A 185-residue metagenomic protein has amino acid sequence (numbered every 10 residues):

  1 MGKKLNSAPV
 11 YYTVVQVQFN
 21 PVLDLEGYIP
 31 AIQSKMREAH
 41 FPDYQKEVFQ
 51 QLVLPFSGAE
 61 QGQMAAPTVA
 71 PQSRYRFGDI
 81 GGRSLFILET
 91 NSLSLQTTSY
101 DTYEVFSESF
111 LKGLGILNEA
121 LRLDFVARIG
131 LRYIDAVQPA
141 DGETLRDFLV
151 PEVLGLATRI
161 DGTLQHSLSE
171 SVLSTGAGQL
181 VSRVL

Functional and structural regions predicted by a protein language model:
M1, A70-G78, R128-L185: Aromatic/basic-lined ligand-recognition segments that form π-stacking hydrophobic pockets flanked by Lys/Arg to engage
M1-L88: N-terminal low-complexity, intrinsically disordered segments
P9-Q16, R83-Y100, V126-I134: Glycine-rich, often proline-containing surface loops adjacent to acidic residues and nearby aromatics that form
P21, D101, V137: Short loop/turn segments at secondary-structure transitions that flank enzyme active sites
D24-E26, E104, A140: Intrinsically disordered, low-complexity acidic/polar segments
Y28, N91, V105, T175-V181: C-terminal beta-sandwich interaction modules and adjacent acidic, Ser/Thr/Pro/Gly-rich low-complexity tails used
P42-S57, E119-A136, G162-H166: Short glycine-rich, low-complexity/disordered patches
T102-E104, E108-F125: Secondary-structure boundary elements
